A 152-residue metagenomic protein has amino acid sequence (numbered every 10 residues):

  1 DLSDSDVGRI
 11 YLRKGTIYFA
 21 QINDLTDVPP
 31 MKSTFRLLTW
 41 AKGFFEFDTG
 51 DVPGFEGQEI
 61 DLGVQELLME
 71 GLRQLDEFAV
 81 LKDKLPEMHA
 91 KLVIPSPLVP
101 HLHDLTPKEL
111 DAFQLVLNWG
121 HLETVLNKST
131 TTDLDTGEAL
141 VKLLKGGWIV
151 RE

Functional and structural regions predicted by a protein language model:
D1-E152: Acidic, Ser/Thr/Pro-enriched low-complexity segments and adjacent helix/loop capping patches that create flexible
